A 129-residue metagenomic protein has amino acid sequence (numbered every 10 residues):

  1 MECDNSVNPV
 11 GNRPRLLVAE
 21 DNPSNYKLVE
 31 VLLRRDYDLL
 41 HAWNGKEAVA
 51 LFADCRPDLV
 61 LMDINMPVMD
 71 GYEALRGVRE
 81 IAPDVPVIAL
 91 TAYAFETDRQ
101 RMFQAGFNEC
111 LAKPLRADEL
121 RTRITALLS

Functional and structural regions predicted by a protein language model:
N22-L40: Two-component/phosphorelay signaling modules centered on CheY-like receiver
Y37, A53-C55, G77-V85, A105: Conserved phosphotransfer cores of two-component systems
H41-L59, E80, Q100: Acidic, metal-coordinating helix/loop segments flanking the phosphotransfer/catalytic sites of two-component signaling
M66: Receiver (REC) domain active-site loop signature in two-component systems and cognate sites in sensor histidine kinases
L115-I124: C-terminal output helix
